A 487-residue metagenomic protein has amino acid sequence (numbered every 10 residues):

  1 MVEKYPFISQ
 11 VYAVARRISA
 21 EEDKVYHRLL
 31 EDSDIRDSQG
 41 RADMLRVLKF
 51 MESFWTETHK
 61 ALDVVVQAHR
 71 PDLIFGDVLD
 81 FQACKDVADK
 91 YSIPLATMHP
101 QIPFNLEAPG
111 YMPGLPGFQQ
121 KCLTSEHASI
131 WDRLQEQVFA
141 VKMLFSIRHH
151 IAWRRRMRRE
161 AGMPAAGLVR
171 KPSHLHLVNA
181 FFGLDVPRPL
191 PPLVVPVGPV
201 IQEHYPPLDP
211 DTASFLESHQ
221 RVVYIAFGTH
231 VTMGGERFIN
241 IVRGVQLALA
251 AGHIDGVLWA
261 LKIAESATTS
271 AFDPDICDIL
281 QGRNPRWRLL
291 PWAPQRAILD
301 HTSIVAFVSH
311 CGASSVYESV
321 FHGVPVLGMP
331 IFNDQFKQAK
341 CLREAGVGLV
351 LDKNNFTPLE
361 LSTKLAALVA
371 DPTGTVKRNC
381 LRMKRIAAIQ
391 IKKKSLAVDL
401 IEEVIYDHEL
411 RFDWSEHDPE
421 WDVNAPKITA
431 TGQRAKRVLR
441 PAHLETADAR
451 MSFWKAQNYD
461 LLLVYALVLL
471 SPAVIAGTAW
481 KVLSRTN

Functional and structural regions predicted by a protein language model:
M1-R156, Q202-P206, P210-V222, A226 (+1 more regions): Glycosyltransferase specificity loop/lid
V141-P191: A short, active-site helix/loop in glycosyltransferases that binds the activated sugar's phosphate group
P172-L175, P192-L193, R221-V223, P285-R286: A generic secondary-structure signal marking the coil-to-beta-strand transition
V178-A180, G198, F227, P291: Pocket-edge structural micro-motifs
P191-V195, P210-T212: Short intrinsically disordered coil segments
V195-E203: Low-complexity, glycine/alanine/valine/leucine- and proline-rich hydrophobic stretches
